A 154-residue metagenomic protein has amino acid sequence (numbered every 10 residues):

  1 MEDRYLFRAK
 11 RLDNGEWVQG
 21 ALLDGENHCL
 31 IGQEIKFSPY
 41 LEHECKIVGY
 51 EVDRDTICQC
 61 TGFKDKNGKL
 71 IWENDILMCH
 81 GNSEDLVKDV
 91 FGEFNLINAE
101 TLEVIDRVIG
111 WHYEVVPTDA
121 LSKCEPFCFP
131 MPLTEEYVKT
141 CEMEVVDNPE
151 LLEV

Functional and structural regions predicted by a protein language model:
M1-V154: Secondary-structure transition motif
